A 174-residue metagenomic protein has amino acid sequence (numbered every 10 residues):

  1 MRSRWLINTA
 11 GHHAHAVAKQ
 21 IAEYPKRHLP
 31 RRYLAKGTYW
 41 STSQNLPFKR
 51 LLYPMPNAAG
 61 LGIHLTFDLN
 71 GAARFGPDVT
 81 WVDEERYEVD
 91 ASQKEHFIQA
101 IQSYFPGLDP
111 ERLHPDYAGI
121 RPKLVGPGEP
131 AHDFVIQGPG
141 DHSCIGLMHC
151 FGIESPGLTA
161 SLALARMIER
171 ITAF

Functional and structural regions predicted by a protein language model:
M1-W5, L162: Helical element adjacent to the flavin cofactor pocket in flavoenzyme catalytic cores
R4-S143: Active-site substrate-recognition segment that forms the wall of the catalytic cavity or substrate channel
P130-F174: C-terminal lid/capping helical subdomain adjacent to the catalytic/cofactor pocket in oxidative enzymes
